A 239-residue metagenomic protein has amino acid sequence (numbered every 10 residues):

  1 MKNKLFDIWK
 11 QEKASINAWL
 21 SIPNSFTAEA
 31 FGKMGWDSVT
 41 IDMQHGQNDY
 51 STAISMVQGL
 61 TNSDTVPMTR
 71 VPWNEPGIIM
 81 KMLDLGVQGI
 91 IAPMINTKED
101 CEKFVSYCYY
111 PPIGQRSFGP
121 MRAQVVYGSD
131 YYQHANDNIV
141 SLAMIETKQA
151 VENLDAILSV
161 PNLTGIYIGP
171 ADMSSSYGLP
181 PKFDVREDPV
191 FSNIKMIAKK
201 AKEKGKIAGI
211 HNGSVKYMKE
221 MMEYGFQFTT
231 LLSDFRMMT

Functional and structural regions predicted by a protein language model:
M1-T239: Expand to "…catalyze enediolate/carbanion chemistry for C-C bond making/breaking, isomerization, decarboxylation
